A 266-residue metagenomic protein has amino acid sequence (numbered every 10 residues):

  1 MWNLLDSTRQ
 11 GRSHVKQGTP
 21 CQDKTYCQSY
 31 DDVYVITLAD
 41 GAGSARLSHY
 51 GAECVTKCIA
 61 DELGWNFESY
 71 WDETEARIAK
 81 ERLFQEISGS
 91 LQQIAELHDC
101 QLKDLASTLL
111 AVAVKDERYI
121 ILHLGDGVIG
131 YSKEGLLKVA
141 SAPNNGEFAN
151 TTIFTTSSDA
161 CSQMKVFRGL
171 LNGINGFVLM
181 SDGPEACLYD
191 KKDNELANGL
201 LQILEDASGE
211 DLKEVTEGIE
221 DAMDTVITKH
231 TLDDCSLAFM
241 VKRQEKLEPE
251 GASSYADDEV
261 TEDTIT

Functional and structural regions predicted by a protein language model:
M1-D61, G127, S158-C161, V166-R168 (+1 more regions): N-terminal entry segment of metal-dependent catalytic domains or homologous docking segments
L5-P20, S88-C100, Y131-N172, E214 (+2 more regions): PP2C/PPM family metal-dependent serine/threonine protein phosphatase catalytic domain, recognizing the conserved
G18-S29, L102-D116, I120, N144-Y189: Acidic loop->beta-strand submotif enriched in PP2C/PPM serine/threonine phosphatases
S29-D32, V114-R118, S132-L136, K242-K246: Short acidic-glycine loop/turn motifs at beta-strand connectors
I36-D40, L122, V178-M180: Short hydrophobic beta-strand that contains or immediately precedes a catalytic carboxylate
C58-S90, E96, N198-I219: Helix-loop-helix
Y70-G130, M164-L171, T228-L232: Catalytic core of PPM/PP2C metal-dependent serine/threonine phosphatase domains
D159-T266: C-terminal catalytic subdomain
